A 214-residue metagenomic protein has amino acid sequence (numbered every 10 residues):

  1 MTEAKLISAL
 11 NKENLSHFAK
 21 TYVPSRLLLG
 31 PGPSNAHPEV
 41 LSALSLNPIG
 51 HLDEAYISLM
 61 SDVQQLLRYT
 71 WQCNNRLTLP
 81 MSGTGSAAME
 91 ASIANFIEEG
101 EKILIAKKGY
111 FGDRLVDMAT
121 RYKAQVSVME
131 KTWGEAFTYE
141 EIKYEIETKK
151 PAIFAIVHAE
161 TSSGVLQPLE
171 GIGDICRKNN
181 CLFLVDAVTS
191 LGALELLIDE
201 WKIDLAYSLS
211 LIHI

Functional and structural regions predicted by a protein language model:
M1-V23: Basic/polar N-terminal segments that are highly enriched at the extreme N-terminus, encompassing both cleavable
S25-S82, S86: A glycine-/small-polar-enriched, mobile loop at the entrance of the PLP active site in fold-type I
L28-G30, L79-S82, I105, V128-M129 (+3 more regions): General beta-strand structural signal in soluble alpha/beta enzymes
R76-L104, K108, G112-V116: Conserved beta-loop-alpha segment that forms the PLP phosphate-binding cup at the N-terminus of a helix
R114-Q125: Active-site-proximal loop->helix
F137-G192, L205: Active-site phosphate-binding strand-loop segment of PLP-dependent enzymes
I212-I214: Conserved small/polar residues in nucleotide/adenosyl-binding loops
